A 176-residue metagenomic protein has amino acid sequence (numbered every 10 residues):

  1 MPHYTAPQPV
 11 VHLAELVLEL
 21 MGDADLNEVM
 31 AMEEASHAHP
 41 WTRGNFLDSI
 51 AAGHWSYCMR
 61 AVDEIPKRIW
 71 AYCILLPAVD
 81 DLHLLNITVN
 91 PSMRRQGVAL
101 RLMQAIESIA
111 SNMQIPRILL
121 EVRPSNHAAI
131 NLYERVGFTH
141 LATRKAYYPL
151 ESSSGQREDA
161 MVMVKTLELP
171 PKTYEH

Functional and structural regions predicted by a protein language model:
P2, L119-E121, E134, T139-V162: Conserved catalytic-core motifs of GNAT/GCN5-like acyltransferases
P2-Y4, V11-H12, V17-R94, L100-I109 (+2 more regions): Acetyl-CoA-dependent GNAT
D25, N126, D159: Acidic active-site catalytic centers that drive phospho-/nucleotidyl reactions and related ester hydrolyses
D48, S125, Y147-Y148: Positions that flank functional sites
A52-G53, A129, S152-S153: Short Asp/Glu-rich motifs
I87, N131, K145: Short amphipathic alpha-helical segments
N90-Q104, N112-M113, R117-I118, P124-N131 (+2 more regions): Conserved glycine-rich acetyl-CoA-binding loop
